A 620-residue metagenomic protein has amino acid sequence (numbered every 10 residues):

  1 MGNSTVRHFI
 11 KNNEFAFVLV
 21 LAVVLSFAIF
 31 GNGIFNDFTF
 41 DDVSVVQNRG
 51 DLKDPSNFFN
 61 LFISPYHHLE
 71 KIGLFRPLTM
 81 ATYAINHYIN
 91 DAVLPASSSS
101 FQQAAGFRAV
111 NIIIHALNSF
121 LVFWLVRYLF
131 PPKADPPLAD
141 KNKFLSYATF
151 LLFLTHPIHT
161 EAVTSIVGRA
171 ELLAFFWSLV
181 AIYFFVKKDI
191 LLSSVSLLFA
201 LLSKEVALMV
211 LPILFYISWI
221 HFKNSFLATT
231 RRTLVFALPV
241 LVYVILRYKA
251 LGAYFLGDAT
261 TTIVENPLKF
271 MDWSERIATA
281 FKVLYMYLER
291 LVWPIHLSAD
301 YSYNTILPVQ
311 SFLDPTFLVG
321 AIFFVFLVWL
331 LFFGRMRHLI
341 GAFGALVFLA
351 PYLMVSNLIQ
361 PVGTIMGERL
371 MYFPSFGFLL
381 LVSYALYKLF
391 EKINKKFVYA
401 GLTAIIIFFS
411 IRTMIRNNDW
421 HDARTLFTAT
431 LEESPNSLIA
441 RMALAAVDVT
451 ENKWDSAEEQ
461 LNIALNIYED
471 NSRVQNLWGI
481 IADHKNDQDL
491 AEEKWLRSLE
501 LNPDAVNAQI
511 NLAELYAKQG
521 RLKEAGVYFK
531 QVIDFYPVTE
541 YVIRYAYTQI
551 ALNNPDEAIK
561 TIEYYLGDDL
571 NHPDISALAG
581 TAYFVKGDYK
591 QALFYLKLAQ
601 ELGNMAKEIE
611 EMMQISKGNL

Functional and structural regions predicted by a protein language model:
G2-D487, E500, D504-N511: Polytopic membrane enzymes that build or remodel cell-surface glycoconjugates and lipids
G2-I10, R424-L620: C-terminal luminal/periplasmic domains and tails of membrane-associated envelope-modifying transferases
